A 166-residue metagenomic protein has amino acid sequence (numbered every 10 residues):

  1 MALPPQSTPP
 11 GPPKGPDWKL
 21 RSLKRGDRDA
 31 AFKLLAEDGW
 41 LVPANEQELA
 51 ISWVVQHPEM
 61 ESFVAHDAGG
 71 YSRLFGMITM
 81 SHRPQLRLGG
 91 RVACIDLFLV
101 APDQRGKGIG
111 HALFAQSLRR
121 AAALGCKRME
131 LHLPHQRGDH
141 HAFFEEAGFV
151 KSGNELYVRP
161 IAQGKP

Functional and structural regions predicted by a protein language model:
M1-G26, Q163-P166: Conserved N-terminal entry element of GNAT/NAT acetyltransferase domains
W18, S22-D29, K33-G90, D96 (+3 more regions): Acetyl-CoA-dependent GNAT
K24-D27, A101, R137: Acidic/polar helix N-cap motif
R83, A101, P134: Residue-level recognition of the GNAT/N-acetyltransferase active site
V100, G106-R119, E146: Conserved acetyl-CoA-binding loop-helix of GNAT-fold acetyltransferases
H111, H135-G153, R159: Conserved active-site alpha-helix within GNAT-family acetyltransferase domains
A121-L133: Conserved GNAT acetyl-CoA-binding A-motif
